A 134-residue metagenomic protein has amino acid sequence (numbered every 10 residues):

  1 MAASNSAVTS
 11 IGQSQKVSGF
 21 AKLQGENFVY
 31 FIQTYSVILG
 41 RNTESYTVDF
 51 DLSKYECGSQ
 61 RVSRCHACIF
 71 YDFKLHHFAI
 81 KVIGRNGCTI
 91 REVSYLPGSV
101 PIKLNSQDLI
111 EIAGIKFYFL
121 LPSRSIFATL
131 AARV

Functional and structural regions predicted by a protein language model:
M1-Q60, K74-L75, L121-V134: Intrinsically disordered, low-complexity acidic Ser/Thr-rich regulatory segments
F31-A113: Forkhead-associated
E111-S123: Intrinsically disordered, low-complexity glycine/proline-rich and charged
